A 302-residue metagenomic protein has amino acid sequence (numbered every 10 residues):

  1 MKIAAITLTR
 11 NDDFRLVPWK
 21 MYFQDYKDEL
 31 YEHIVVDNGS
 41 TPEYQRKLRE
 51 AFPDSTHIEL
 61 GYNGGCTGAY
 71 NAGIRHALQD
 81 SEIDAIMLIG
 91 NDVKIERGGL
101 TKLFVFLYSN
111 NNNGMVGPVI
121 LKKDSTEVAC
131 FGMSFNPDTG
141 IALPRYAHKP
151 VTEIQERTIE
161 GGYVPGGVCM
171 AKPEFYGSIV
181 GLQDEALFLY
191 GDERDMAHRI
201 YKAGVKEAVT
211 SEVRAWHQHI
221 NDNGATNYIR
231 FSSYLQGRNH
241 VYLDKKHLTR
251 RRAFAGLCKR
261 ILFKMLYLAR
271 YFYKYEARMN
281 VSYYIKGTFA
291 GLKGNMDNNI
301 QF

Functional and structural regions predicted by a protein language model:
N11-Y26: Short, well-formed alpha-helical segments that are part of the catalytic scaffolds of diverse glycosyltransferases
D37-R46, Y62, V93: A conserved acidic beta->alpha catalytic loop
L60-L78: Glycine-rich, basic loop-to-helix element that forms the pyrophosphate-binding segment of sugar-nucleotide handling
E82-K94: Short beta-strand-to-loop acidic/aromatic patch adjacent to the donor-nucleotide binding site
E96-G181: Acidic/His-rich active-site region of diverse nucleotide-sugar glycosyltransferases
G162-A171, F175-V213: A short, conserved alpha-helix in the catalytic core of glycosyltransferases
V209-N227: Active-site donor/metal-binding and catalytic loop motifs of nucleotide-sugar-dependent glycosylation enzymes
F231-L235, R250-F302: Non-catalytic, C-terminal membrane-associated alpha-helical segments of glycosyltransferases
